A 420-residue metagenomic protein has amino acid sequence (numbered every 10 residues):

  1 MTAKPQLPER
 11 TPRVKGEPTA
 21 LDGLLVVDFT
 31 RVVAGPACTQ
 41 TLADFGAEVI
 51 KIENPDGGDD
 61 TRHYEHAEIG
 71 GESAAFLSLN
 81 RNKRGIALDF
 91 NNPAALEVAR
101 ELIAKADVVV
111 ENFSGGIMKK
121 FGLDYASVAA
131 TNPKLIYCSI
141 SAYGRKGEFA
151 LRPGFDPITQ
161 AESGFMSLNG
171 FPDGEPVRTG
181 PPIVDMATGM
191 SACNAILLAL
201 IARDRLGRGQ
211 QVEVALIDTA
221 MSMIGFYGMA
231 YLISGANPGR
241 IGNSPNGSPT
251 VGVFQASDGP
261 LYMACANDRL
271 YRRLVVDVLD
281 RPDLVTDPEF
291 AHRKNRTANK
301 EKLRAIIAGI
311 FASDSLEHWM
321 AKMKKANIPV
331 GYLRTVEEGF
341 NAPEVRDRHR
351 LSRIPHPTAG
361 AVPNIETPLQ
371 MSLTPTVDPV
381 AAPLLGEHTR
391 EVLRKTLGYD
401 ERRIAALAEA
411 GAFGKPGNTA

Functional and structural regions predicted by a protein language model:
M1-R205, L384, R390-A420: N-terminal helix-loop segment corresponding to the beta1-alpha1 unit of nucleotide/adenylate-binding folds
D56, Y143-G144, L216-M221, D258-P260 (+2 more regions): Glycine-rich beta-alpha junction loops
A67, F76, I241-N246, V251-G252 (+2 more regions): Short Gly/Pro-enriched turn/cap motifs at secondary-structure boundaries
R145, D173-I183, D204-A220, G239-N246 (+1 more regions): Conserved Rossmann-fold dehydrogenase catalytic segment
G189-G209, S222-S234, V276-R281: Oxidoreductase and adenylate-handling cofactor-binding alpha/beta cores
P249-A326, V330: Aromatic-enriched alpha-helical interface/lid elements that frame and gate functional surfaces
K325-V377: A glycine-rich dinucleotide-binding beta-alpha-beta segment and adjacent secondary-structure elements that constitute
V362-E401: C-terminal active-site "lid" helix and adjoining low-complexity regulatory extension at the edge of ATP-using catalytic
